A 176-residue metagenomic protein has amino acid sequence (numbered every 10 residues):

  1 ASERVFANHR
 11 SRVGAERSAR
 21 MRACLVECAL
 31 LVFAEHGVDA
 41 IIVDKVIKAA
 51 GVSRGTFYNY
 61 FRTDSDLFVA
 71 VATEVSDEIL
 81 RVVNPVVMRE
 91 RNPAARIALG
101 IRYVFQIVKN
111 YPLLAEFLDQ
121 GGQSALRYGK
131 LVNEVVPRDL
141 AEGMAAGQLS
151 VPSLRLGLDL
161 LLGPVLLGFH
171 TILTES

Functional and structural regions predicted by a protein language model:
A1-H36, A40-A49, D66: Basic, helix-initiating cap at the start of DNA-binding domains
A15, A19, A23, E27 (+9 more regions): Generic detection of well-ordered alpha-helical segments
E35-D39, E90, Y111, A146: Short coil/turn segments at alpha/beta junctions that flank glycine-rich nucleotide-binding fingerprints
G51-F61: Short hydrophobic/aromatic patch on the recognition helix
F61, L67-V75, L118: Alpha-helical DNA-contacting segments of helix-turn-helix folds
A70, R81-N110, S124, L161: Hydrophobic alpha-helical connector segments
D77-L80, L99, G122-H170: Amphipathic alpha-helical packing segments from all-alpha helical-bundle domains
V86-V87, A115-L118, I172-E175: Secondary-structure edge/capping motif, primarily at the C-terminal ends of alpha-helices and the immediately following
